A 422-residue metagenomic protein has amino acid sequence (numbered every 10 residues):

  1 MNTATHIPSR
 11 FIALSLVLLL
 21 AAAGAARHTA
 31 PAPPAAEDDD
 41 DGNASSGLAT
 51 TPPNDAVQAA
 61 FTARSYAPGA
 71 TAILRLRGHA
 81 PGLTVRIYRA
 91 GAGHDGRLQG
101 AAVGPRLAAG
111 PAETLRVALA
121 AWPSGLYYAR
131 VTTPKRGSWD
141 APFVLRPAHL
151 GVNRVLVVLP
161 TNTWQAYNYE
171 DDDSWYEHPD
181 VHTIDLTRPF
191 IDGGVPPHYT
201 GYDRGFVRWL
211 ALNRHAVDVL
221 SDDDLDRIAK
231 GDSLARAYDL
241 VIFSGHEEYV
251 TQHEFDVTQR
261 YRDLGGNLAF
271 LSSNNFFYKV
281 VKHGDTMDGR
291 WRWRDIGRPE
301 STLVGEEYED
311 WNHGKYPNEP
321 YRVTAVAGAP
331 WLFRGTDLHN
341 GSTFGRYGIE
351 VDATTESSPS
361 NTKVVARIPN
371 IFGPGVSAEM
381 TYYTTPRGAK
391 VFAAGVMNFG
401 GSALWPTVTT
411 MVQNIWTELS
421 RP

Functional and structural regions predicted by a protein language model:
H6-R27: Secretory targeting and sorting signals
D38-A56: Proline/serine/threonine-rich low-complexity linkers at boundaries of modular beta-sandwich domains
A60, R64-G78, I87-A92, G100-L145: Ligand-binding face of N-terminal immunoglobulin V-set domains in extracellular IgSF glycoproteins
R77-G91, K135-A237: Aromatic-Pro/Gly-enriched surface loop or interdomain linker that acts as a lid/target-recognition segment
V103-A109, T114-R116, V195-H283, A403: Helical hinge/lid and interdomain linker segments adjacent to catalytic or ligand-binding clefts that mediate domain
S124-G125, L150-V155, L212-D218, R236-L240 (+4 more regions): Loop/turn elements at helix/coil->beta-strand transitions in domains of secreted/extracellular proteins
L210-L212, L332, H339, R346 (+1 more regions): Extracellular low-complexity, Gly/Ser/Thr-rich intrinsically disordered linkers and protease-sensitive activation/hinge
F276-G375: An acidic, glycine-rich "communication" segment
